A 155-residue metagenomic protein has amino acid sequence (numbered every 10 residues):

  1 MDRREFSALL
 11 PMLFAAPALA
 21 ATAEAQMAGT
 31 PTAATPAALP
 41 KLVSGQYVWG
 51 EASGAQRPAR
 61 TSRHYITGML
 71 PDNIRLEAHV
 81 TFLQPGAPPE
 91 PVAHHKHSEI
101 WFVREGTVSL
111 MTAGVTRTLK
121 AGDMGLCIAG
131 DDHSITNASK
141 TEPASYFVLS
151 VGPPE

Functional and structural regions predicted by a protein language model:
R3-E5, L13-R75: A short, N-terminal "cap"/entry segment at the start of jelly-roll beta-barrel domains of the cupin/DSBH fold
L76-H79, M124: Aromatic/pi-system hotspot detector in well-structured domains
H79-H94: Conserved short histidine dyad/triad with adjacent acidic residue
P88-E90, S109, G125, A129-I135: Histidine-centered metal-chelating micro-motifs
K96-H97, V115, D131-D132: A generic "binding-loop/recognition-motif" signal
K96-S98, V103-V108: Glycine- and acidic-residue-biased ligand/ion/polar-headgroup-sensing regions
V115-I128: Short acidic-glycine-tyrosine-enriched beta hairpin
A129-E155: Ligand-binding loop in jelly-roll beta-barrel domains
